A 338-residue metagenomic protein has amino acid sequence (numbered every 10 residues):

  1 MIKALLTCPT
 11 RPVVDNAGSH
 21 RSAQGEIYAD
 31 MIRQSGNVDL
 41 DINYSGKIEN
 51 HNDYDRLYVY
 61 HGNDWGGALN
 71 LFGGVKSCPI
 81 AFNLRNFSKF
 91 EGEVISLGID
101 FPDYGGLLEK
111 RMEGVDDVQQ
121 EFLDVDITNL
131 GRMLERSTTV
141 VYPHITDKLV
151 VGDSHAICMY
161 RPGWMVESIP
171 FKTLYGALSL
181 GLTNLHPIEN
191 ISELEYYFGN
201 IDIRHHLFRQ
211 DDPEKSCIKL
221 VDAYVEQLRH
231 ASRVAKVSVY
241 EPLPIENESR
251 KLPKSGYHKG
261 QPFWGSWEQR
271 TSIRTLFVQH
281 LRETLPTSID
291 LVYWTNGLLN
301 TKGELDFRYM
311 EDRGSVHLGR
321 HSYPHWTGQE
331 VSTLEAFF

Functional and structural regions predicted by a protein language model:
M1-H61, S96-L134, T146-V150, S232-V234 (+1 more regions): N-terminal pre-catalytic "stem/leader" segment of glycosyltransferase-like enzymes
L5-V13, L57-N70, L97-P102, G152-D153 (+3 more regions): Short loop/turn segments at strand-loop or loop-helix junctions that form parts of catalytic or ligand-binding pockets
P12-A23, G67-A81, G106-F122, L207-P213 (+1 more regions): Short, flexible/disordered intra-domain loops and linkers
S22-D30, N70-S88, L123-L130, L178-L185 (+2 more regions): Well-ordered, non-membrane alpha-helical segments in soluble/globular domains
E26, D30, D39-D55, D64-G66 (+1 more regions): Conserved SGNH/GDSL esterase-like catalytic core that processes O-acyl groups on lipids and polysaccharides
I95-P102, K110-E113, K236-L243, S272-Y309 (+1 more regions): Extracellular serine-dependent O-acyl
Q119-V141, T275, Q279-R282, T287 (+1 more regions): Histidine-centered active-site loop/cap adjacent to the catalytic His in serine esterases/O-acetyl transfer systems
S249-T295, S315-W326: Substrate-gating cap/lid alpha-helix
